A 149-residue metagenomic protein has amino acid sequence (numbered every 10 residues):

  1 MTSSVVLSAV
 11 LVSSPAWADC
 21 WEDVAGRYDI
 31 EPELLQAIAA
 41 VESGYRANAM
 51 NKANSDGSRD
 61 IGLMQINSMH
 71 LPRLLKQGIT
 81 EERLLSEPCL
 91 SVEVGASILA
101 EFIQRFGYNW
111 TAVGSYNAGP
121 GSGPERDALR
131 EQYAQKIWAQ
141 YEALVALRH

Functional and structural regions predicted by a protein language model:
M1-S8: Sec-dependent signal peptide recognition, specifically the positively charged N-region followed immediately by
S13-P15: N-terminal signal peptide c-region/cleavage motif recognized by signal peptidases
W17-H149: Catalytic glycan-binding domains that act on GlcNAc-containing polysaccharides
